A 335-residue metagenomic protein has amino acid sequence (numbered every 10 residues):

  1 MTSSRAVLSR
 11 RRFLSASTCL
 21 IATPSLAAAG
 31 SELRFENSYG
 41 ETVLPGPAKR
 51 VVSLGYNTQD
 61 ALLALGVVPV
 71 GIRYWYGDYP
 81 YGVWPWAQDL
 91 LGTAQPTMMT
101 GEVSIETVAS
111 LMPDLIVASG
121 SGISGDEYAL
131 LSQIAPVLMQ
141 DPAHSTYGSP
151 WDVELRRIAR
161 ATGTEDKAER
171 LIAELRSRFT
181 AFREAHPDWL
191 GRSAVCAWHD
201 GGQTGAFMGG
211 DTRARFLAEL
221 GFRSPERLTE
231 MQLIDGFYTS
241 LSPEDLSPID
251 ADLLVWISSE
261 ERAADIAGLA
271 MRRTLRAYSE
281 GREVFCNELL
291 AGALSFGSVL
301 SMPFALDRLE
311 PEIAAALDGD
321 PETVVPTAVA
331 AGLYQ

Functional and structural regions predicted by a protein language model:
M1-I21: N-terminal secretory signal peptides and thylakoid transit peptides that target proteins across membranes
S25-V43: C-terminal segment of N-terminal export signals and the immediately downstream linker at the start of the mature
R50-L65, K167-L228, L233, Y334-Q335: Basic- and aromatic-lined ligand-binding clefts that recognize polyanionic substrates
Y56, Y128-E165, A264-L290: Charged, glycine-enriched surface loops/patches that mediate electrostatic binding to polyanionic ligands
T58-T107, G120: A short, structured surface patch at a secondary-structure boundary
G77-P80, S124-D126, D141-R157, G191-F216 (+1 more regions): Extracytoplasmic ligand-binding site segments that recognize negatively charged/polar headgroups
M112-A118, P136, A251: Proline-aspartate-enriched helix->loop->beta-strand connector
I249-Q335: Structured C-terminal subdomain patch of bacterial secreted/periplasmic proteins
